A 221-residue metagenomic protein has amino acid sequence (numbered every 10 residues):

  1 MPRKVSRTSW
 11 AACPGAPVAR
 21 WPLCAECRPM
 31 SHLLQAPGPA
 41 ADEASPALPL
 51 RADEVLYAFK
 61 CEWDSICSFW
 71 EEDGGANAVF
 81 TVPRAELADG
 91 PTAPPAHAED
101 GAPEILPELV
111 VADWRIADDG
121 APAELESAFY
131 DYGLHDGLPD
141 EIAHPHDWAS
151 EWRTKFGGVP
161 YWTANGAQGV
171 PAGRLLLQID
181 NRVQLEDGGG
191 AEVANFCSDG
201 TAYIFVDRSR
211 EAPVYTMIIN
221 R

Functional and structural regions predicted by a protein language model:
M1-R221: Preference for intrinsically disordered or flexible, low-complexity segments and adjacent hinge/connector residues
